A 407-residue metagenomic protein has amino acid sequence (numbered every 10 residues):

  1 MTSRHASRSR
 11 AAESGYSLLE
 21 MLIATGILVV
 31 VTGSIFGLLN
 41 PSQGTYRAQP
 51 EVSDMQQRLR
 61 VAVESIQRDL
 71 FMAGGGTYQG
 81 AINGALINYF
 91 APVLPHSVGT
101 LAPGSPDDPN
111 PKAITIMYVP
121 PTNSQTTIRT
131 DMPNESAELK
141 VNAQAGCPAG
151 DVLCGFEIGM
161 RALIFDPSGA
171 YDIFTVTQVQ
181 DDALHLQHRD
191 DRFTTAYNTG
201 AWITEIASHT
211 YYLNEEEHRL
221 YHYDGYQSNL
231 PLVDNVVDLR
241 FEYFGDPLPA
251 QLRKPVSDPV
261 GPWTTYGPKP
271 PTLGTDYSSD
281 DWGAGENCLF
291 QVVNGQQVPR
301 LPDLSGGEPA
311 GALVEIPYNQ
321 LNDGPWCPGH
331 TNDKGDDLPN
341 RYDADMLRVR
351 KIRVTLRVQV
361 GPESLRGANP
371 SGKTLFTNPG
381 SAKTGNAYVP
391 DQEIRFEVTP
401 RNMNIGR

Functional and structural regions predicted by a protein language model:
M1-A11: N-terminal secretory signal peptides that target proteins for export/translocation
S3, Y46, D131-P133, N369-K373: Short secondary-structure boundary/capping segments
R4, S14-Q67, F71-A73, I405-R407: Aliphatic-rich helix starts adjacent to a transmembrane/signal segment
I27-L28, R161, I173, R353: Beta-sheet entry/capping signal
P41, R129, L365-G367: Short, solvent-exposed loop/turn and secondary-structure capping segments
P50, D54, V61, F71-A73 (+5 more regions): Short linear sequence signals and composition-biased patches located at protein termini or domain-edge surfaces
H96-F193: Autoprocessing Asn-cyclization modules and mimics
D191-E205: Catalytic P-loop NTP-binding/switch module of NTPases
